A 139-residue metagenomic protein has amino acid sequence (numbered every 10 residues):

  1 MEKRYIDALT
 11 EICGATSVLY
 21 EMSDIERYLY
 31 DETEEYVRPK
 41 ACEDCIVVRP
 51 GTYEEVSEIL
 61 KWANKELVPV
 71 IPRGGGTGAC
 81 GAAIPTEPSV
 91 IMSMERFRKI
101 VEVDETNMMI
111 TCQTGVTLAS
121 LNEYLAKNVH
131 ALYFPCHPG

Functional and structural regions predicted by a protein language model:
M1-K61, G78-M108, Y124, G139: N-terminal flexible segment immediately upstream of the FAD-binding catalytic core in FAD-dependent oxidoreductases
V70, L132-F134: Hydrophobic beta-strand scaffold residues
R73-T77: Glycine-rich beta-strand-to-loop/alpha-helix junction loops that act as flexible
